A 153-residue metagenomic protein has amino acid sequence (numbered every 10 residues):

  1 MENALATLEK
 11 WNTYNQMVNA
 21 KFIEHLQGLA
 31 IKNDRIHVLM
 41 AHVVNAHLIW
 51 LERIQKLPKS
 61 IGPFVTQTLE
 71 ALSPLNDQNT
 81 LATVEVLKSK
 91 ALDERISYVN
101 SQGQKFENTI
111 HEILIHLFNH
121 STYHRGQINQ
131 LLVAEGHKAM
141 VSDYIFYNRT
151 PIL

Functional and structural regions predicted by a protein language model:
M1-A6: Short, charged, low-complexity loops and linkers
T7-K21, P74-Q78, A82: A non-catalytic, amphipathic alpha-helix used as a structural packing/dimerization or gating element in enzyme scaffolds
T7-L8, T68-L69, E112-L114: A short, structure-level motif marking secondary-structure boundaries and short turns
L8-W11, I36, L72, L92: Hydrophobic side chains within well-formed alpha-helices
T13-P63, Q104-L153: Short, contiguous alpha-helical
P58-V99: Helix-adjacent hinge/juxtasegments
